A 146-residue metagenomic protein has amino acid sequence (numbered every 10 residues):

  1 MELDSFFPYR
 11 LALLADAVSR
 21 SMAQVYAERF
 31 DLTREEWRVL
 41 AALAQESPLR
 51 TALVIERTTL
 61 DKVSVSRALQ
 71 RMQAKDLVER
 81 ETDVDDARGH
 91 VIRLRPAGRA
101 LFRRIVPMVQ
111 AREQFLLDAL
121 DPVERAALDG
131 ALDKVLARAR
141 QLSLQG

Functional and structural regions predicted by a protein language model:
M1, V123-G146: C-terminal regulatory/oligomerization modules of transcriptional regulators
M1-F30, L77: N-terminal leader segment of winged-helix/HTH proteins
V25, A52, Q70-K134: Charged, amphipathic alpha-helical coiled-coil/dimerization segments
E35, V63: Key DNA-contact positions within bacterial/archaeal DNA-binding proteins
E36-L40: Short alpha-helical "packing" element that flanks the helix-turn-helix/winged-helix DNA-binding module
E46-R50: Short capping segments at the starts of secondary-structure elements
I55: The alpha-helix within a helix-turn-helix
